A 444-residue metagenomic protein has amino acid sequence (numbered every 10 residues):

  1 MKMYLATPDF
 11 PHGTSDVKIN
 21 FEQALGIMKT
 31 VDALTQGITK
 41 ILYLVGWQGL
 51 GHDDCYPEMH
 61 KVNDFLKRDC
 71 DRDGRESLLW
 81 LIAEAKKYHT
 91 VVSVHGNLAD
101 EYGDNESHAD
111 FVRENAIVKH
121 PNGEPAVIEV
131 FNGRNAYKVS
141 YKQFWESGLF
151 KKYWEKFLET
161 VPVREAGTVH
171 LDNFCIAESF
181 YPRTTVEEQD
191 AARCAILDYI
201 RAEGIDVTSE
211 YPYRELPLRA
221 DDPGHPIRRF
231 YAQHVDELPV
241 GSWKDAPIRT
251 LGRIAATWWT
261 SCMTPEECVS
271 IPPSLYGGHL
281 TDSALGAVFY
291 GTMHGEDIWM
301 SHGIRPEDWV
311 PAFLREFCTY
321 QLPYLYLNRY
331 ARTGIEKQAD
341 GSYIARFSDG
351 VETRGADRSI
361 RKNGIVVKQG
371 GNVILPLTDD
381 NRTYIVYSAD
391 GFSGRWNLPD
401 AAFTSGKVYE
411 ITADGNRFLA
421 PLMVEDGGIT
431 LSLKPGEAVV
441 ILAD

Functional and structural regions predicted by a protein language model:
M1-F21, L98-E101, V112-T168, N173-D444: Active-site-proximal substrate-binding groove within the catalytic cores of carbohydrate-active enzymes
L5-N115, D190-R193: Aromatic- and glycine-enriched glycan-recognition loops and surfaces that form the carbohydrate-binding subsites
